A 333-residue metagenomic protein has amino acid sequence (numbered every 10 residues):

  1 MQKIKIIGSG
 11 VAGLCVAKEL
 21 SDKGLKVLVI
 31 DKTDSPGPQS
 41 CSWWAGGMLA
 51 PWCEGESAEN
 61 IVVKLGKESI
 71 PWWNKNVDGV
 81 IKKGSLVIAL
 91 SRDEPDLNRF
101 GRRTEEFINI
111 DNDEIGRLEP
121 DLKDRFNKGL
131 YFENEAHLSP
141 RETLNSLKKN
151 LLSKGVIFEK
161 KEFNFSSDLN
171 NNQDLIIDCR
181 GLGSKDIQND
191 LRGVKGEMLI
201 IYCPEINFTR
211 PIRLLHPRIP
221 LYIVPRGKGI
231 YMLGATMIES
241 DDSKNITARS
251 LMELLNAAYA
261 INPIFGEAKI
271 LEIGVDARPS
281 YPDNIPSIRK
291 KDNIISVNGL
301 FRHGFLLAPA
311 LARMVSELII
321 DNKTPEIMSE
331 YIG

Functional and structural regions predicted by a protein language model:
Q2-L28: N-terminal Rossmann-like FAD-binding beta1-loop-alpha1 element of flavoenzymes
K5-I7, N172-L182, A312: Short hydrophobic core segments
K18-E19, W43, L49, G79-I81 (+1 more regions): Active-site substrate-recognition segment that forms the wall of the catalytic cavity or substrate channel
D22-C41: Glycine-rich FAD pyrophosphate-binding loop
G46-L118: Dinucleotide-binding Rossmann-like beta1-alpha1 core, especially the glycine-rich loop that anchors the ADP
S57-K67, I88, D93, L130-S146 (+2 more regions): Short beta-strand to alpha-helix junction loop
L130-Q173, C179: Helical element adjacent to the flavin cofactor pocket in flavoenzyme catalytic cores
A268-G333: C-terminal catalytic lobe of FAD-dependent flavoproteins
